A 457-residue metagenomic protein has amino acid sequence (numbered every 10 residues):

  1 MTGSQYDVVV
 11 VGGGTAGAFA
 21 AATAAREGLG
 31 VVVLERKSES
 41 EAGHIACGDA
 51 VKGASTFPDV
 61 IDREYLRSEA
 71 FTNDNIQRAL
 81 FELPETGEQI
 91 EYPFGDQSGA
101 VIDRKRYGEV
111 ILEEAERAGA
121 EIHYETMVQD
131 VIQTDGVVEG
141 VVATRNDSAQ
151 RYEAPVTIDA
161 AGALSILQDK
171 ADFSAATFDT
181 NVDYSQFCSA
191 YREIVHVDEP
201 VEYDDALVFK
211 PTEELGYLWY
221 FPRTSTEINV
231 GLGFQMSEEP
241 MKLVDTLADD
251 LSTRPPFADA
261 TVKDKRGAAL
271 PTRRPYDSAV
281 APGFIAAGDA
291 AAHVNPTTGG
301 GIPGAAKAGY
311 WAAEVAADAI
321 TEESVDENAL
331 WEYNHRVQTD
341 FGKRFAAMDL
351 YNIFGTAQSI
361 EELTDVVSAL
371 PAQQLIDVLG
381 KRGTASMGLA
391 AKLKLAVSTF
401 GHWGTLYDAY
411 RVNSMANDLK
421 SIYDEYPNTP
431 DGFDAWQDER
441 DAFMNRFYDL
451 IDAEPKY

Functional and structural regions predicted by a protein language model:
T2, G13, E116-P256: Predominantly flavin-linked oxidoreductase catalytic cores and closely associated redox partners
T2-V33: N-terminal Rossmann-like FAD-binding beta1-loop-alpha1 element of flavoenzymes
E27-L29, K37-P84: N-terminal FAD cofactor-binding segment of flavoenzymes
T86-I102, R223-F234: Helix-loop-beta segment of a Rossmann-like dinucleotide-binding subdomain
P93-E113, Q235-L243: Short beta-strand to alpha-helix junction loop
E239-A312, I320-T321, E327-W331, D349: FAD/FMN-dependent oxidoreductases across multiple families
W311-T364: Active-site-proximal substrate-binding core of FAD-dependent oxidoreductases
H402-Y457: C-terminal non-catalytic accessory extensions
